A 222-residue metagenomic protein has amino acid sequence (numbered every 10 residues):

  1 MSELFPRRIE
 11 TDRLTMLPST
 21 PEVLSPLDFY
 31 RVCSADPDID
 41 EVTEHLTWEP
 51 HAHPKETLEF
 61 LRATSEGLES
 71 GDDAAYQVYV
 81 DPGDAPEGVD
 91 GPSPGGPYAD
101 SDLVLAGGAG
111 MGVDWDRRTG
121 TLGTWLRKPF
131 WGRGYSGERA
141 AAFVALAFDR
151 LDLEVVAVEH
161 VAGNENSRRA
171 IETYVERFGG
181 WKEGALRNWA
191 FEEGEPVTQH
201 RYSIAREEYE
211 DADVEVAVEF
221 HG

Functional and structural regions predicted by a protein language model:
M1-G132, L146, R150, V156 (+1 more regions): GNAT-family acyltransferases
G132-E138: Glycine-centered recognition micro-motifs in short, flexible terminal segments and loops
E138-E154, R177-F178: Conserved acyl-CoA
A140, S167-I171: Short helix immediately C-terminal to the catalytic nucleophile in hydrolase catalytic domains
V158-R168: Conserved beta-strand-loop-alpha-helix junction that forms the acyl-donor binding cleft
V161-A162, A185, W189: Conserved beta-strand edge residues that scaffold enzyme active sites
E172-L186: Conserved acetyl-CoA-binding loop of GNAT-fold acetyltransferases
